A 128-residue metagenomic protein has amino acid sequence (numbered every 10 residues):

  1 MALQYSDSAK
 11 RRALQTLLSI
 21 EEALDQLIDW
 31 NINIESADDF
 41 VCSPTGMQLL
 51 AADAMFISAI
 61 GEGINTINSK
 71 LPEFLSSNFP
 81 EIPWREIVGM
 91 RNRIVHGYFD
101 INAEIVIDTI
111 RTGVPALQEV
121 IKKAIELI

Functional and structural regions predicted by a protein language model:
M1-I128: Solvent-exposed interaction patches of small proteins and small membrane subunits
